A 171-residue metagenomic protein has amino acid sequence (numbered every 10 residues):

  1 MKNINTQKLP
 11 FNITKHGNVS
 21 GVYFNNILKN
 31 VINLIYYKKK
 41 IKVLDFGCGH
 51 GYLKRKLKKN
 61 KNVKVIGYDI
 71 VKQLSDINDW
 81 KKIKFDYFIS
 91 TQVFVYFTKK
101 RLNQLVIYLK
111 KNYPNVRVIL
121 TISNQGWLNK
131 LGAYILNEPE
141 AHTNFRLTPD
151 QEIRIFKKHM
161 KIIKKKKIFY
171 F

Functional and structural regions predicted by a protein language model:
M1-I41, F46-W80, F97, I119-F171: Class I (Rossmann-like) S-adenosyl-L-methionine-dependent methyltransferase catalytic domain, capturing the SAM-binding
I89: A conserved beta-strand element that flanks and buttresses the S-adenosyl-L-methionine
Q92-Y96: Short catalytic micro-motifs in class I SAM-dependent methyltransferases
F97-Y108: A short, conserved alpha-helix within the catalytic core of class I
Y113-V118: Short glycine-dipeptide loop
